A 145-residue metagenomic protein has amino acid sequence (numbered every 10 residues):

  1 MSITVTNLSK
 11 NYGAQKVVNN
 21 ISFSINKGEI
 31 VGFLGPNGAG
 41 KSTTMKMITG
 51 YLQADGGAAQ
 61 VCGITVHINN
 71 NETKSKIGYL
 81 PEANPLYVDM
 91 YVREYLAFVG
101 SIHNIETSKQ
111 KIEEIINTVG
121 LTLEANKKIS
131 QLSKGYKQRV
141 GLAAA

Functional and structural regions predicted by a protein language model:
I3, K10-A145: ABC transporter nucleotide-binding domains
